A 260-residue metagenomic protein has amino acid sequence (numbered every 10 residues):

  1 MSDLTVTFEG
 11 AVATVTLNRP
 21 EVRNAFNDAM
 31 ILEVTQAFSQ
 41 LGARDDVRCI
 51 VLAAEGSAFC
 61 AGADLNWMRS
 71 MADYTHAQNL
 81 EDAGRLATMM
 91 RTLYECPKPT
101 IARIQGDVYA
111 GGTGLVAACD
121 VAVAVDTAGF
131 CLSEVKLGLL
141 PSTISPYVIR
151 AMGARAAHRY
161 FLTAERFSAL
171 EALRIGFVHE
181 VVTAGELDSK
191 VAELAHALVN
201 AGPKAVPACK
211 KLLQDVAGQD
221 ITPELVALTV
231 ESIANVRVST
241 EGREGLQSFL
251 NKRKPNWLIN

Functional and structural regions predicted by a protein language model:
M1-E55, T88-R91: Conserved CoA-thioester-binding segment of acyl-CoA-metabolizing enzymes
P20, V123-A128, V178-A227, T240 (+1 more regions): C-terminal long alpha-helix characteristic of the crotonase
A54-T92, V108, D220-I221: Glycine- (often His-adjacent) and acidic-residue-rich active-site loop that binds/positions the CoA thioester
A61-A63, A156-E165: Short helix- or helix-capping micro-motifs that position conserved polar/aromatic residues at function-defining sites
M90-L137, R166: Glycine-rich beta-to-alpha active-site loop
P146-R155: Hydrophobic, secondary-structure "cap" segments at the distal end of domains
E165-E171: Acidic, divalent-metal-coordinating active-site segment for phosphoryl/phosphodiester hydrolysis, typified by short
